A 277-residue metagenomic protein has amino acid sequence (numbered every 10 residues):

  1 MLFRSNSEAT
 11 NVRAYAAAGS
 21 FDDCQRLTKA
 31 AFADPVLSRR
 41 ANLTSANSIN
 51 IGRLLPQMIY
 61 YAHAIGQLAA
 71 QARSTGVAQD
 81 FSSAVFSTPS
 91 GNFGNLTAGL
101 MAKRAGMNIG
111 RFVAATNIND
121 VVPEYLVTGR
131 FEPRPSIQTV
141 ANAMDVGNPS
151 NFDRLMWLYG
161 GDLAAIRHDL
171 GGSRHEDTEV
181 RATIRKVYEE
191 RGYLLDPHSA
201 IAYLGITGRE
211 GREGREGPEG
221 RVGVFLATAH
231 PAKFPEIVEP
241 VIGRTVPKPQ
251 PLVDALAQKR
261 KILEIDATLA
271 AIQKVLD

Functional and structural regions predicted by a protein language model:
S7-R40: Small-residue-rich anion-binding loops in enzyme active sites
T10-A14, R134-A143, I166-L170, V253-K259: Short beta-alpha connecting loops at secondary-structure transitions that line or flank enzyme active sites
A14-G19, G172-E176, L263-A267: Short acidic-hydrophobic, aromatic-tinged amphipathic segments that line or gate anion-handling sites
K29, D34-A72, S83, F152-E210 (+1 more regions): Active-site-adjacent helical/loop segments in soluble small-molecule enzymes
S83-M156: A conserved active-site cap/scaffold subdomain adjacent to cofactor or substrate pockets
S90-G99, P197-L204, F234: Short glycine/serine/threonine-rich phosphate/pyrophosphate-binding segments that cradle anionic phosphate groups
M107-V127, L204-A270: Catalytic phosphate/nucleotide-handling subdomain of diverse soluble enzymes
